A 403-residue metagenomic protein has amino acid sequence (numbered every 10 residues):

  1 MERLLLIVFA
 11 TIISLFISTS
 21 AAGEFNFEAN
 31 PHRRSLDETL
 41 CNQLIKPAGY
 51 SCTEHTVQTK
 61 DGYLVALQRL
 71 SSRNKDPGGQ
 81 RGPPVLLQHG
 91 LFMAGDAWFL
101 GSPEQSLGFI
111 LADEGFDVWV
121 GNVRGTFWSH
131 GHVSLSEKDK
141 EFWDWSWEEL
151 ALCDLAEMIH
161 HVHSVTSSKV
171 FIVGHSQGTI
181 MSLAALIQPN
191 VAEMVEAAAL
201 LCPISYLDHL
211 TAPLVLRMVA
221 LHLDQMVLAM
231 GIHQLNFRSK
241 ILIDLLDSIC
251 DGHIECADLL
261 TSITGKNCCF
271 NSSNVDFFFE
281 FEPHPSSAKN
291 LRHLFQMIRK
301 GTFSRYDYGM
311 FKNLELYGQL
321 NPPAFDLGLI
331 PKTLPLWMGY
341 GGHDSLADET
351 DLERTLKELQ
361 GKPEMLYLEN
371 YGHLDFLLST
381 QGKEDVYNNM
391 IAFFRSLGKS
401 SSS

Functional and structural regions predicted by a protein language model:
E2-A22: Cleavable N-terminal signal peptides of Sec/SRP-targeted secreted and luminal proteins
F16-I17, A21-G23, H163-S168, Q177-G318: Alpha/beta-hydrolase-fold enzymes
T39, L44, T59, L64-S136: Short, surface-exposed "cap/lid" segments of acyl-processing enzymes
H89-L91, V170-T179, G341: Conserved alpha/beta-hydrolase "nucleophile elbow" surrounding the catalytic nucleophile
L135-E141, E149-V170: Conserved acidic catalytic loop of the alpha/beta-hydrolase fold
I330-K332, L336-Y340, D344: Short beta-strand/loop motif that positions the catalytic acidic residue of the alpha/beta-hydrolase fold
L334, D348-K357: Short alpha-helix in the alpha/beta-hydrolase fold that links the catalytic acid
K362-S403: Catalytic active-site module of serine/aspartate enzymes centered on a nucleophile-bearing elbow/loop
